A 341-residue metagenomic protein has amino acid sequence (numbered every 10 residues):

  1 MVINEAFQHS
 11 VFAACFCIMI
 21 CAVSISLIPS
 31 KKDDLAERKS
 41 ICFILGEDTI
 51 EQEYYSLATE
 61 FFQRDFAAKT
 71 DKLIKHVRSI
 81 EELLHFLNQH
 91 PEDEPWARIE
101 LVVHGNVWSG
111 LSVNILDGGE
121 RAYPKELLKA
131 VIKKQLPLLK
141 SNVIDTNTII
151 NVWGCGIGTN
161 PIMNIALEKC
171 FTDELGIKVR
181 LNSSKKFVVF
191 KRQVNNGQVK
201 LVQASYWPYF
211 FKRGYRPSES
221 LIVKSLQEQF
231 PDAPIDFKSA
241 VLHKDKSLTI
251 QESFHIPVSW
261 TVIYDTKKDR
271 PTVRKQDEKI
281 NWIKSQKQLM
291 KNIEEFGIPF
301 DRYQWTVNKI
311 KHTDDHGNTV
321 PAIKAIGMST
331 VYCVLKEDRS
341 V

Functional and structural regions predicted by a protein language model:
M1-F7: N-terminal secretory signal peptides that target proteins for export/translocation
S10, A14, I18-D34: Bacterial Sec-dependent signal peptides at the C-terminal "C-region" and cleavage site
D33-H85: A domain-level signal for caspase-like cysteine endopeptidase catalytic cores and their zymogen-processing architecture
E53-F66, I162-T172, G197: Short, aromatic/basic amphipathic alpha-helical patches
L84-E92: Short amphipathic alpha-helix with an adjacent loop that forms part of the alpha/beta core around
R98-V102, N106-Q193: Catalytic cores of nucleophile-dependent amide-cleaving enzymes
V199-E294, D301: A conserved mid-domain beta-alpha-beta active-site/ligand-binding segment of alpha/beta enzyme cores
H316-V334: Extended low-complexity, polyampholyte segments enriched in Ser/Thr/Pro and acidic residues
